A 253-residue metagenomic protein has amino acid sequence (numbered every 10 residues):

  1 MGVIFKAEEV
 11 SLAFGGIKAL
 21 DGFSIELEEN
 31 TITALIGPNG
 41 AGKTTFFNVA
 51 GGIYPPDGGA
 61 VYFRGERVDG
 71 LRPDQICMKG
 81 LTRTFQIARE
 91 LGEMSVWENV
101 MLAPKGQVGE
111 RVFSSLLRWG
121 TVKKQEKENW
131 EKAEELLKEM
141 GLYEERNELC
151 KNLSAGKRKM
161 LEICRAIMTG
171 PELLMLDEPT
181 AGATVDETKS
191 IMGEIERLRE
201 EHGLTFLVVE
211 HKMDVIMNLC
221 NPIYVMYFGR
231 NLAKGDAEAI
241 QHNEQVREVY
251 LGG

Functional and structural regions predicted by a protein language model:
G2-G253: Glycine-rich phosphate-binding loops of nucleotide-dependent enzymes
